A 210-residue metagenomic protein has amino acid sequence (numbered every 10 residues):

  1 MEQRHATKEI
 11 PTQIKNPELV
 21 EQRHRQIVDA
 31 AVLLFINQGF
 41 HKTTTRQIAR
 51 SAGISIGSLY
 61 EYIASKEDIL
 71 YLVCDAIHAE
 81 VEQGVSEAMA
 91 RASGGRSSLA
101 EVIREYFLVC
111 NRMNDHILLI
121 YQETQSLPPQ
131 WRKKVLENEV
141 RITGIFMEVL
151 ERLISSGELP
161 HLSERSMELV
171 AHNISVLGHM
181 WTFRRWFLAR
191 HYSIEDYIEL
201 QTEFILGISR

Functional and structural regions predicted by a protein language model:
M1-Q22, P160, F187: N-terminal intrinsically disordered/low-complexity leader segments
R23, K66, V73, I77 (+9 more regions): Hydrophobic/aromatic residues within well-ordered alpha-helical segments
Q26, A30, L34-D68, L72: Helix-turn-helix
I63, Y121-L127: Short helix-capping/turn signature of helix-turn-helix
L72, S86-D115, S166-I174: Hydrophobic alpha-helical connector segments
A79-E82, S86, Q130-S156, E168-H172: Amphipathic alpha-helical packing segments from all-alpha helical-bundle domains
Y121, R132, S156-E203: Hydrophobic/aromatic-rich alpha-helical bundle segments in the mid-to-C-terminal region
